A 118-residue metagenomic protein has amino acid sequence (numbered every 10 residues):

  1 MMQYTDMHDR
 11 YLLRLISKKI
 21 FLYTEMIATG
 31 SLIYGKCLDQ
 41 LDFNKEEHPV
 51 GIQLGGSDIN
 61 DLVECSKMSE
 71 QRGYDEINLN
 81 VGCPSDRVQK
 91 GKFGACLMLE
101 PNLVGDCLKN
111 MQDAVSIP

Functional and structural regions predicted by a protein language model:
Q3-R72: Glycine-rich, positively charged N-terminal anion/phosphate-binding segment
D9, E64, V81-C83, K109 (+1 more regions): Low-complexity, compositionally biased segments
K18, G73, D113-I117: Short glycine/proline-enriched coil/turn segments at helix->beta-strand junctions
M26, G30-L32, V81-P101: Glycine-rich, proline-tolerant flexible connector loops at the mouths of alpha/beta enzymes
L41-G51, G94-P118: Alpha-helix-loop-beta-strand connector modules within alpha/beta enzyme cores
Q53, N78-G82: Short beta-strand segments
E70, I77-N78, K90: A structural preference for short, pocket-lining loop segments at secondary-structure junctions
